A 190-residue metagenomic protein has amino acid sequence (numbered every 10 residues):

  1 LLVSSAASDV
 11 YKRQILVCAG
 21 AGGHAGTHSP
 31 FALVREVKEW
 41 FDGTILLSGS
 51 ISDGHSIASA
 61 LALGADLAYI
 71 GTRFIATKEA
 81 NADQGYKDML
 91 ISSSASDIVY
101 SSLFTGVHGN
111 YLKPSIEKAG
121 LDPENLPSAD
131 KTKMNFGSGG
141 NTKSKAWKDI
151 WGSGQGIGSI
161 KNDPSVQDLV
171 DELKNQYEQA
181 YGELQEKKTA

Functional and structural regions predicted by a protein language model:
L1-Y11: Single conserved hydrophobic/aromatic residue that forms the stacking wall/gate of nucleotide- or nucleobase-binding
S5, A25-H28: Residues at secondary-structure transition points
V10, A25, K161, S165: Catalytic cores of large soluble enzymes that bind and process phosphate-bearing ligands
R13-I15, A68: Hydrophobic residues within beta-strands of alpha/beta enzymes
I15-G20, D42: Glycine/charged-rich beta-loop-alpha catalytic/anionic-binding loops adjacent to active sites
A21-G26, A76: Short, small-residue-enriched loops and turns at beta-alpha junctions that line or gate enzyme active sites
P30-L46, S52-A190: Conserved active-site-proximal phosphate/metal-binding subdomains
